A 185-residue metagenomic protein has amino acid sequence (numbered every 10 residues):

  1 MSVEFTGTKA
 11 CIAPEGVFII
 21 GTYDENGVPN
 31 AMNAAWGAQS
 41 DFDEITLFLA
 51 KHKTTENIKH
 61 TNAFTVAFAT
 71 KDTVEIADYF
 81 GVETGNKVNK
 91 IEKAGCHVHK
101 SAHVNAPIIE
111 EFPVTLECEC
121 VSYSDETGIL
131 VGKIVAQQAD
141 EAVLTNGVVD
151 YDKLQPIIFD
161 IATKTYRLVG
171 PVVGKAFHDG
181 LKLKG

Functional and structural regions predicted by a protein language model:
M1-G185: Basic, polyanion-binding surface patches
